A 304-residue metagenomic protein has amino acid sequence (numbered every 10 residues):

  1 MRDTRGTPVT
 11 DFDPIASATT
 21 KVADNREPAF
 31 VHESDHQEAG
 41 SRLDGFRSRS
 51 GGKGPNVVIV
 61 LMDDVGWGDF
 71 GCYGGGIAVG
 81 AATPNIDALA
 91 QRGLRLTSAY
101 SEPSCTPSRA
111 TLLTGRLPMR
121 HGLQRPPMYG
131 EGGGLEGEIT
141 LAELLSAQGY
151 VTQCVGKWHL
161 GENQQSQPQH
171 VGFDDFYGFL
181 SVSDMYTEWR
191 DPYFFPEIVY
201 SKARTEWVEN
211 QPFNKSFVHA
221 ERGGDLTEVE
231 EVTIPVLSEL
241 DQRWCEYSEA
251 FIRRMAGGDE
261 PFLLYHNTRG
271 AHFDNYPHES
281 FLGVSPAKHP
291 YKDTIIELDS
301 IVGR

Functional and structural regions predicted by a protein language model:
M1-R304: Formylglycine-dependent sulfatase
